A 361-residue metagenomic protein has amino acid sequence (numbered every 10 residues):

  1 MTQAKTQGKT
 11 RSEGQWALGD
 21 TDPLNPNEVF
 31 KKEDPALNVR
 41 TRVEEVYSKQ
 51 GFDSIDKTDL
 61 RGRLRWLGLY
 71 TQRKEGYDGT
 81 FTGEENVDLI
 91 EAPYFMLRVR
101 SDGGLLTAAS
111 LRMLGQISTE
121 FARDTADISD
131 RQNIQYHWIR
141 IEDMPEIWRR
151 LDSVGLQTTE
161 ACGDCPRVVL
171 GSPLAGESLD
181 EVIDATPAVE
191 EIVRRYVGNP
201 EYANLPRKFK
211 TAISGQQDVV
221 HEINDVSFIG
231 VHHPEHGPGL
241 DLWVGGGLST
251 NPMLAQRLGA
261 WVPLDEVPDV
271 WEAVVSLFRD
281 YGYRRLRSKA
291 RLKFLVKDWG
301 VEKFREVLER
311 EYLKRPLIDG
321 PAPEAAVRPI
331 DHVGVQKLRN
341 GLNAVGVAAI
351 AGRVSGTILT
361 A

Functional and structural regions predicted by a protein language model:
T2-A361: Peripheral terminal and linker regions in Fe-S/redox and tRNA-modifying enzymes
